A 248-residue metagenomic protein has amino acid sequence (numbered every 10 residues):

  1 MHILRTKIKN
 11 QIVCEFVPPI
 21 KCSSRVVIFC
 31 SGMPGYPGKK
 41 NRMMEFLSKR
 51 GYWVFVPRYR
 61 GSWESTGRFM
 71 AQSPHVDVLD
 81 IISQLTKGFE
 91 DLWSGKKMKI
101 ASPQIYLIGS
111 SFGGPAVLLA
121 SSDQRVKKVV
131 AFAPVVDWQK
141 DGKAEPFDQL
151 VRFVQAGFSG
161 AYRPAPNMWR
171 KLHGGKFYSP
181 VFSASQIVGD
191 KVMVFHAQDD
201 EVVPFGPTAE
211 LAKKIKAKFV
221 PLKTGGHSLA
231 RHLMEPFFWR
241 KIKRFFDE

Functional and structural regions predicted by a protein language model:
M1-C22: N-terminal cap/lid segment of alpha/beta-hydrolase-fold proteins
M33-E45, R68, G206: The serine-hydrolase catalytic nucleophile loop
L47-T66: Conserved alpha/beta-hydrolase
F69-K99: Alpha/beta-hydrolase active-site loop
L119-W169: Hydrolase active-site cap/lid region
I187-V188, M193-H196, D200: Short beta-strand/loop motif that positions the catalytic acidic residue of the alpha/beta-hydrolase fold
E201-P207, A230: Conserved alpha/beta-hydrolase "acid-adjacent" motif
G225-F237: Catalytic histidine-centered segment of alpha/beta-hydrolase-like enzymes
